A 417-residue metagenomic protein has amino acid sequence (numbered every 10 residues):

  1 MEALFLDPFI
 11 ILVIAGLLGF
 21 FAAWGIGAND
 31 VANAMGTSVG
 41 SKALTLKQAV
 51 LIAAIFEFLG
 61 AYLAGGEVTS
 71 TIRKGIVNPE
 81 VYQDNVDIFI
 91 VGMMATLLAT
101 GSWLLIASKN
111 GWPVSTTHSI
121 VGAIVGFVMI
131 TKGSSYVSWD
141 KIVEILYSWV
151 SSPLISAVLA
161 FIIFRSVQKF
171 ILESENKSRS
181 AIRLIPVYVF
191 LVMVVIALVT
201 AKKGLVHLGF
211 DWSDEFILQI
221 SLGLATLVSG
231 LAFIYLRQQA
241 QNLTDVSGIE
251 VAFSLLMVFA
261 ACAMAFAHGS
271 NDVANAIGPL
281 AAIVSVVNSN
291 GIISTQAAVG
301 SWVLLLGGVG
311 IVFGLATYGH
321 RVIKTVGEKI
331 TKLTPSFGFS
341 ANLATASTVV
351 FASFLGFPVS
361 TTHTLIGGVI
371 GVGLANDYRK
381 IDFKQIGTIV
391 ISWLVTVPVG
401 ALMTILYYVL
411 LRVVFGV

Functional and structural regions predicted by a protein language model:
M1-V417: Alpha-helical transmembrane segments and immediately membrane-proximal extracytoplasmic
